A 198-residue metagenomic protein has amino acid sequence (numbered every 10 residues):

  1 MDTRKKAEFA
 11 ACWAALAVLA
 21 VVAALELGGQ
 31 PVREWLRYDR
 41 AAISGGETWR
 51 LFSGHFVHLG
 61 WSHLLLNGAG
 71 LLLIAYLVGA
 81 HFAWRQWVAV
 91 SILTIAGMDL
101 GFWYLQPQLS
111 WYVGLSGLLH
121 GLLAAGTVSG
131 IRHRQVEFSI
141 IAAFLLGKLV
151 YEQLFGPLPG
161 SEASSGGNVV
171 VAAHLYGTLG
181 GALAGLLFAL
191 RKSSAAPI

Functional and structural regions predicted by a protein language model:
M1-A10, E152-I198: C-terminal transmembrane module of polytopic alpha-helical membrane proteins
R4, E8, R40-G46, H133: Helix-boundary and loop/linker segments of multi-pass membrane transporters
W13-E26, A142-L146, A182-L186: Hydrophobic core of alpha-helical transmembrane segments in multi-pass integral membrane proteins
A15-V90, A96-D99, Y104-V113, S164-V171: N-terminal TM1-TM2 helical hairpin plus the immediately adjacent luminal interfacial "cap"
V18-L19, S91-I95, E137-K148: Central hydrophobic cores of alpha-helical transmembrane segments in multi-pass integral membrane proteins
A23-L27, D99, W103, L122-A125 (+3 more regions): Transmembrane alpha-helical segments of multi-pass membrane transport proteins and ion-pumping complexes
L65-F82, L122-R132, L179-K192: Membrane-interfacial alpha-helical segments at the cytosolic side of multi-pass membrane proteins
Q108-I140: A contiguous pocket-lining binding segment that forms or flanks enzyme active sites
